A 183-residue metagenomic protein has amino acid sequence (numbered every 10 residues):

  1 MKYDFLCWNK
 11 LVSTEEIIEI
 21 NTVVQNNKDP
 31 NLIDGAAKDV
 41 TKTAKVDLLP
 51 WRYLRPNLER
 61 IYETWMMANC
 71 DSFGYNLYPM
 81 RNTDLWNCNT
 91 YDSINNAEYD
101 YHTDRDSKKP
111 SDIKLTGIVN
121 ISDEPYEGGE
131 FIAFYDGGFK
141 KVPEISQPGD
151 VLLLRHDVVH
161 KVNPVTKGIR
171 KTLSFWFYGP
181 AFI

Functional and structural regions predicted by a protein language model:
M1-M80, L85-N87: Non-heme Fe(II)/2-oxoglutarate
M67-I183: Catalytic core of non-heme Fe(II) oxygenases with the double-stranded beta-helix
